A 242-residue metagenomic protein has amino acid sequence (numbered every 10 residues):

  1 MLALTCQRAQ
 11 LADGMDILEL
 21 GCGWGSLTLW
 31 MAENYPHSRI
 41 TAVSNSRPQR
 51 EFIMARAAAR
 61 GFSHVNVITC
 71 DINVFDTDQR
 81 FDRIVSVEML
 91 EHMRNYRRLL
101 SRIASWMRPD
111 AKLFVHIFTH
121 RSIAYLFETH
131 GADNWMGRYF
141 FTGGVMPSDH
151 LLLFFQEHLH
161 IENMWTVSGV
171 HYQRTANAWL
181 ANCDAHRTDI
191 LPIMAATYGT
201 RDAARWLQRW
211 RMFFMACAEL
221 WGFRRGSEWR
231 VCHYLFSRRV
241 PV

Functional and structural regions predicted by a protein language model:
M1-M15: Conserved alpha-helix/loop element of class I SAM-dependent methyltransferases that forms part of the SAM/SAH-binding
G14-G23: Conserved class I S-adenosyl-L-methionine
S26-P36: Conserved SAM-binding loop of SAM-dependent methyltransferases across substrates and taxa, primarily the Class I
I53-M54: Conserved SAM-binding loop
A59-I72: Conserved SAM-binding strand-loop segment of SAM-dependent methyltransferases
N73-I84: A short acidic, Gly/Pro-enriched loop at the edge of an enzyme's catalytic core that lines a small-molecule cofactor
R97-K112: A short glycine-rich, Lys/Arg-flanked "PGG" loop and its adjoining helix->strand segment in the class I
T119, Y125-E228, R239-P241: Substrate-binding/catalytic lobe of Class I Rossmann-like enzymes that use SAM or dcSAM, i.e., the mid-to-C-terminal
